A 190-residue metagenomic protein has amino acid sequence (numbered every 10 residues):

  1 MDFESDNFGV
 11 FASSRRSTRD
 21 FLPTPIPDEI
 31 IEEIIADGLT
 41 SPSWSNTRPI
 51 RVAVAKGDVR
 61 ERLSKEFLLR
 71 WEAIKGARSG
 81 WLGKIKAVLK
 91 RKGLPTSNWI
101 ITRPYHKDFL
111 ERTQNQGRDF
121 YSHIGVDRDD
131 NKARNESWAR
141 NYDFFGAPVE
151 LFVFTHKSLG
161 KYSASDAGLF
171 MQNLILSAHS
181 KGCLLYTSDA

Functional and structural regions predicted by a protein language model:
M1-F144: N-terminal amphipathic, basic helical "cap/leader" segment at the start of enzyme domains
A133-A167: A mid-sequence, solvent-exposed acidic-amphipathic segment
L176-S180: Short hydrophobic alpha-helices that are characteristic scaffold elements of the AMP-binding
K181-L185: Glycine-rich, aromatic-bearing surface loops/beta-hairpins
Y186-A190: Conserved small/polar residues in nucleotide/adenosyl-binding loops
